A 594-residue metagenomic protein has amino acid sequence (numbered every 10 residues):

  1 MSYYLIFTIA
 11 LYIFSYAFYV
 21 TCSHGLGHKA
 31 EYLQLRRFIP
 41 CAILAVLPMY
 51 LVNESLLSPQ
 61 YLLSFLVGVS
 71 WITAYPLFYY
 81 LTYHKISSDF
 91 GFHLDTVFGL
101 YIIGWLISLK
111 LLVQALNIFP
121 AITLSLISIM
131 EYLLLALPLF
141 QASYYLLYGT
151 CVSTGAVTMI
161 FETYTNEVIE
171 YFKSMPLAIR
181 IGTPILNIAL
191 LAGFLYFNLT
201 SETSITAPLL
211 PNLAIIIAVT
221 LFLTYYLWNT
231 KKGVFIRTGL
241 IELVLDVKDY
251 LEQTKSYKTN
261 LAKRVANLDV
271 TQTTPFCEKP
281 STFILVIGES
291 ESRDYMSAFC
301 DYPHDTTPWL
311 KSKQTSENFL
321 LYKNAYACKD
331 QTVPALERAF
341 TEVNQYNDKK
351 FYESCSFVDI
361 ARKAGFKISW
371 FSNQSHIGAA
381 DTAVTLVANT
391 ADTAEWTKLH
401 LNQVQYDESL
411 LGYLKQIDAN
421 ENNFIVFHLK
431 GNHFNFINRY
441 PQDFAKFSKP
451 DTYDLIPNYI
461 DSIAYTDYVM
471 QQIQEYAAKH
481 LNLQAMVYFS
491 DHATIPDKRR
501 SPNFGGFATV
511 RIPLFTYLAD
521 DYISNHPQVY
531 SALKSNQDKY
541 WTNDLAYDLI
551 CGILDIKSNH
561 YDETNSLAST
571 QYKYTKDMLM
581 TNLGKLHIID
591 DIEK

Functional and structural regions predicted by a protein language model:
M1-G239: Transmembrane and membrane-interface helices of multi-pass, inner-membrane envelope-modifying transferases
I215-L285, S290-F447, T542-D544, D548-K573: Active-site-proximal alpha/beta segments of enzymes that process anionic O-linked groups
H304, A478, N482-L483, V487-P527 (+2 more regions): Histidine-centered active-site microenvironments of extracellular/periplasmic hydrolases and transferases
D348-C355, T452-A464, P502-V510, I523-I550 (+1 more regions): A short beta-strand-to-alpha-helix junction
W370-S372, I425-G431, I460-T466, A485-S490: Short beta-strand segments
L411-K415, F447-M486, Q537, W541: A long, amphipathic alpha-helix that forms part of the scaffold/cap immediately adjacent to metal-dependent active
M470, D491, L514, A546 (+1 more regions): Hydrophobic, well-ordered secondary-structure elements that form the walls of internal hydrophobic environments
Y530-S535, D555-E593: Polar, surface-exposed loop/tail segments that function as active-site lids or cofactor/substrate-recognition elements
